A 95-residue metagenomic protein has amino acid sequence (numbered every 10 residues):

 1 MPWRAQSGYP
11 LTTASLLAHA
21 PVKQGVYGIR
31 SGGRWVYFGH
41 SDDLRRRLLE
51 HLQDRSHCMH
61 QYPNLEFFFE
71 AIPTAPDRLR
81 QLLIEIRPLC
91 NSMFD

Functional and structural regions predicted by a protein language model:
M1-R46, E50, E70-I84: GIY-YIG nuclease catalytic motif and its immediate N-terminal context
A20, L65-F67, S92: Short linear motifs in intrinsically disordered/low-complexity regions
E50-C58: Short, charged, amphipathic alpha-helix that recurs within catalytic cores of restriction-modification and other
M59-P63, D77-R78: Charge-biased low-complexity segments
Y62-I72: Catalytic cores of nucleic-acid endonucleases
L89-D95: Coupling/hinge elements of helicase-like and P-loop NTPase modules
